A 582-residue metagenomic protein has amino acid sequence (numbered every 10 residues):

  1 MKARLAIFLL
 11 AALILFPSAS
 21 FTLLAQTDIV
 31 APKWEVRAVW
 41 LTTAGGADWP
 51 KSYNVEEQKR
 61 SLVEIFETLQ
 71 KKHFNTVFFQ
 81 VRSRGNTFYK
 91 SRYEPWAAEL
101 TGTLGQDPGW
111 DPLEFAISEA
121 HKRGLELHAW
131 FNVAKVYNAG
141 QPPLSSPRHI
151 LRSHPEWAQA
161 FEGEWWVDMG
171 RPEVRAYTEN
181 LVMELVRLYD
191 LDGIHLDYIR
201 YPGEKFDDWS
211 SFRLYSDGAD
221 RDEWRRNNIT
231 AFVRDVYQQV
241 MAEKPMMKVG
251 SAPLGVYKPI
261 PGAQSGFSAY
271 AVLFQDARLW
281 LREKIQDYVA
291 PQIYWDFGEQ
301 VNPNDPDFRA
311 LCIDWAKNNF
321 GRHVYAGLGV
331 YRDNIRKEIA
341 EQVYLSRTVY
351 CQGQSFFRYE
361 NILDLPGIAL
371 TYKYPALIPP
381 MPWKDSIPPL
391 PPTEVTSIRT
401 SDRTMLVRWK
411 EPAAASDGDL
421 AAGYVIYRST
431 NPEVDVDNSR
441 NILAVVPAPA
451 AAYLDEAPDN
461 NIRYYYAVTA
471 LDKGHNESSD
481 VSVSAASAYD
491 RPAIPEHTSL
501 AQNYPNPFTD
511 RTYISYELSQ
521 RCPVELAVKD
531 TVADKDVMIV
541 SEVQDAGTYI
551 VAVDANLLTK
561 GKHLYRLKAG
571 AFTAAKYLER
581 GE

Functional and structural regions predicted by a protein language model:
W34-V36, W40-T42, G46-K59, A129 (+1 more regions): Active-site-adjacent "subsite" loops/lids of carbohydrate-active enzymes
R60-N86, Y189-L191: Catalytic domains of carbohydrate-active enzymes, especially glycoside hydrolases
E126-N138, H195-I199, E223-Y270, H323-Y331: Aromatic-lined carbohydrate-recognition surfaces of secreted/lumenal glycan-active proteins
A277-R278, R282-N304, W315, F320-D385: Substrate-binding cleft of secreted/luminal carbohydrate-active enzymes
I368-D419, N460, K473-P492: Pro/Thr/Ser/Gly-rich low-complexity, intrinsically disordered linker/stalk tracts
L406-R408, Y489-K529, I550-V553: Glycine-centered coil/turn sites that cap beta-strands in beta-rich domains
L420-N461: Recognizes extended acidic, P/S/T-rich segments that occur within or adjacent to Ig-like beta-sandwich modules
A552, N556, K560-E582: C-terminal tail/sorting-segment detector
